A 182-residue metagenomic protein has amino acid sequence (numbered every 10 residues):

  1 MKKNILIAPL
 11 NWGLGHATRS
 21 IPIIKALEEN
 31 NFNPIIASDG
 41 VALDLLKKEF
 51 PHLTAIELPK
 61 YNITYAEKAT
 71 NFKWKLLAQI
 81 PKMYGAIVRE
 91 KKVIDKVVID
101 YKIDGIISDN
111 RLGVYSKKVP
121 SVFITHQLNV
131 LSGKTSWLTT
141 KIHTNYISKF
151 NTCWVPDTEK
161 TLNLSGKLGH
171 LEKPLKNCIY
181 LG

Functional and structural regions predicted by a protein language model:
K2-I7, N11, E29-N30, P34-P81: Conserved nucleotide-sugar phosphate-binding/catalytic loop shared by glycosyltransferases and other
N4, D104-G105, T152: Structural motif
P9-I21: A short, glycine/small-residue-rich beta-strand->loop->alpha-helix junction that serves as a flexible
L14-A17, D44-L46, S132: Short N-terminal binding/cap micro-motifs at the start of the first secondary-structure element
I24, E28: Gly/Ala-rich phosphate-binding loop of Rossmann-like dinucleotide-binding domains, activating on the conserved
D39-A42, Q127, E159: Residues in the short beta-alpha loop(s) of Rossmann-like NAD(P)-binding domains
N71-G113: Conserved nucleotide-sugar donor-binding subdomain of glycosyltransferases
T125, S132-S136, H143-G182: A nucleotide-sugar donor-handling region in carbohydrate enzymes
